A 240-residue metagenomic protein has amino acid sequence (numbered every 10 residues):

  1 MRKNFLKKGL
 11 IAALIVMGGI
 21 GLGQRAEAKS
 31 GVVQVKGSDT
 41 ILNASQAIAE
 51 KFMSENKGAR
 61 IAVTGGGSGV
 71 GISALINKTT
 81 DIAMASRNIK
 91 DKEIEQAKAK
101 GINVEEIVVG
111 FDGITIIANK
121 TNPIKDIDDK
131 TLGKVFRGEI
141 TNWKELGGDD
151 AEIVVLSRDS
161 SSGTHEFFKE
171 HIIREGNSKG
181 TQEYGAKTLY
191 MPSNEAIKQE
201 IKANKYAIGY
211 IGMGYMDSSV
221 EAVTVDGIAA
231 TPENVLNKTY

Functional and structural regions predicted by a protein language model:
R2-I11: Bacterial N-terminal signal peptides that target proteins for export
L14-L22: Hydrophobic h-region of N-terminal signal peptides that target proteins for export in Gram-negative bacteria
G23-Y240: Exported/periplasmic ABC-transporter solute-binding proteins
